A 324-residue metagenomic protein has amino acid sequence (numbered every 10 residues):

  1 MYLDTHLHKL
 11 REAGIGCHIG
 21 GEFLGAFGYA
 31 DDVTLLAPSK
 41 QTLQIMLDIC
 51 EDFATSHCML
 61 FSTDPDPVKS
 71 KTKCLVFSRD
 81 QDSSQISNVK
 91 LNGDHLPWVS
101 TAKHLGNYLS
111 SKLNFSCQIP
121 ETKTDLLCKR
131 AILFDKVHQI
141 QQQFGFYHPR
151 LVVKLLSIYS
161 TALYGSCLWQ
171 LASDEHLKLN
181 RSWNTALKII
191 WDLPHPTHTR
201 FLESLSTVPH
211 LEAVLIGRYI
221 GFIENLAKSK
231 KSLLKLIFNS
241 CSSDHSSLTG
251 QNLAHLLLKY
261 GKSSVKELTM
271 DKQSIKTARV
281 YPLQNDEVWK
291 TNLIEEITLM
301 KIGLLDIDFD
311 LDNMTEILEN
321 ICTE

Functional and structural regions predicted by a protein language model:
M1-A30, T34: Active-site palm subdomain of RNA-directed nucleic acid polymerases
L3, D31-V33, A54, C74 (+6 more regions): Mobile genetic element proteins and their domesticated derivatives, centered on retroelements and DNA transposons
A26-S56, R79-D80, F115: Catalytic palm subdomain of template-directed nucleic-acid polymerases, centered on the conserved carboxylate motif
Q41, Y164-L171, E224-E324: Charged boundary/loop elements
S62-T101: Short, conserved micro-motifs composed of acidic
D66-S78, H176-N184, T199-V208: A glycine-rich phosphate-binding loop feature that marks nucleotide/adenosyl-phosphate handling sites
G93-L171: Basic, alpha-helical interaction scaffolds
T185-H245: Short, charged alpha-helical motifs in flexible N/C-terminal segments and linkers
